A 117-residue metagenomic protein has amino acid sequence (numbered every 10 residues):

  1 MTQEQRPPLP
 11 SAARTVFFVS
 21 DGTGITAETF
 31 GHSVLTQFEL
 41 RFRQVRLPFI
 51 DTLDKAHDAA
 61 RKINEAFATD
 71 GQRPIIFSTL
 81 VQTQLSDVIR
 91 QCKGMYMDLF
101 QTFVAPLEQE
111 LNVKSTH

Functional and structural regions predicted by a protein language model:
M1-V34: N-terminal accessory targeting/assembly segments
T2-R14, F42, A66, E110-H117: Long, low-complexity, Lys/Arg-enriched
F18, R46, D98-L99: Structural signal for conserved beta-strand scaffold positions within catalytic alpha/beta enzyme cores
T23, P48, V81: Anionic group-transfer/hydrolysis microenvironments
H32-Q37, K93-G94: Short, solvent-exposed amphipathic alpha-helical segments in soluble enzyme and RNA/protein-processing domains
Q37-L40, A68: Arginine/glycine-rich "motif VI" loop of SF2 helicases in the C-terminal RecA-like domain
L40-L53: A short beta-strand-loop structural module common to alpha/beta enzyme folds
T52-H117: Extended, charged alpha/beta regions that create polyanion-binding interfaces
